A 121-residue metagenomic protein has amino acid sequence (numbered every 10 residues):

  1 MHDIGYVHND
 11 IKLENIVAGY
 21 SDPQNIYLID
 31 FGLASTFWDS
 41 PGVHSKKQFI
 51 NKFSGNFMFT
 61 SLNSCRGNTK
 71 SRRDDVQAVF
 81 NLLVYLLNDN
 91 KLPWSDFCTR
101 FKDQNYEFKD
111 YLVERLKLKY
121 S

Functional and structural regions predicted by a protein language model:
M1, F31, L82-Y85: Alpha-helical scaffold segments in carbohydrate-active enzymes
H2, L13, N56, T99-Q104: Eukaryote-specific detector of the first structured module of a protein
H2-Y20: Catalytic-loop of the protein kinase fold
K12, G32, N63: Anionic group-transfer/hydrolysis microenvironments
V17-S54: Activation segment/activation loop of eukaryotic-type protein kinase catalytic domains
Y20-D22, L62-S121: Conserved C-lobe activation region of Hanks-type protein kinase-like domains
G42, F53-N68: Protein kinase subdomain VIII
